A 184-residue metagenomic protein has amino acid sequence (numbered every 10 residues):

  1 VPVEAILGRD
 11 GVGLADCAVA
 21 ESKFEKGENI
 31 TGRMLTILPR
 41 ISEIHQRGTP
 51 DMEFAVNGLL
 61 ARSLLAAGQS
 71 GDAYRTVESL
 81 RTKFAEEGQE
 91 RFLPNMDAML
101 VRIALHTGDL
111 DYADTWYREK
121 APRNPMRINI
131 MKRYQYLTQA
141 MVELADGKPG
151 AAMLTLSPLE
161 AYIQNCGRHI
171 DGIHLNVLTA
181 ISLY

Functional and structural regions predicted by a protein language model:
V3-V19, T31, I44-L60, G71-D72 (+4 more regions): Alpha-solenoid helical repeat architecture
K23-E25, L64, A104, E143 (+1 more regions): Residue at a conserved register position within TPR or TPR-like alpha-solenoid repeats
K26-E28, A67, T107, D146: Structural motif corresponding to the intra-repeat A-B loop/turn of tetratricopeptide repeats
T31-L38, V77, D114-R118, T155-S157 (+2 more regions): Inward-facing hydrophobic residues that define packing positions of alpha-helical scaffold repeats
Q69-G71, R102, D111, M141-V142 (+1 more regions): Cytosolic nucleotide-utilizing catalytic cores of signal-transduction proteins
R102, M141, A161, N165 (+1 more regions): Short basic/hydrophobic patches in alpha-helices and adjacent helix-turn junctions that form amphipathic surface motifs
Y117, T138-A140, L144-P149, M153-S157 (+1 more regions): Extracellular beta-rich repeat passengers
